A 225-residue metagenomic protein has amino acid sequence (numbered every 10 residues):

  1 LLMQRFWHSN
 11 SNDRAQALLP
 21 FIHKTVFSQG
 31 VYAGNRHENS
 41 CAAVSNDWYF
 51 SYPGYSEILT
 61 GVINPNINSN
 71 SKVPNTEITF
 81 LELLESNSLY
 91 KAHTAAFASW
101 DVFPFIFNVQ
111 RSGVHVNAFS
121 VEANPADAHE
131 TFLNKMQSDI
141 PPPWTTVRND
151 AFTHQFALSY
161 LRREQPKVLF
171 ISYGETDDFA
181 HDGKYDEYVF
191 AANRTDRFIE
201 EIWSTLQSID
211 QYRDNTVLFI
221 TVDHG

Functional and structural regions predicted by a protein language model:
L1, R194-G225: Metal-dependent active-site segment of extracytoplasmic phospho-/sulfohydrolases and closely related
L1, S40-A43, I63-P65, W100-P104 (+2 more regions): Solvent-exposed loop/turn segments at secondary-structure junctions within structured extracellular/periplasmic domains
L2-W48: Short, structured active-site-proximal loop/turn typified by the sulfatase FGly-forming signature C/S-X-P-X-R
D13, A17-F27, P53-E57, N75-T79 (+5 more regions): Extracytoplasmic/secreted proteins, especially bacterial periplasmic and envelope-associated proteins
S28-N35, N87-T94, R163-L169, Q211-L218: Loop/turn elements at helix/coil->beta-strand transitions in domains of secreted/extracellular proteins
S56-D139: Catalytic-site neighborhoods of secreted/periplasmic enzymes that process anionic sulfate/phosphate groups
I67, M136-N149, D182-A192: Surface-exposed cleft-lining segments at the edges of enzyme active sites
V109, Q155-E201: Active-site His/acidic residue clusters
